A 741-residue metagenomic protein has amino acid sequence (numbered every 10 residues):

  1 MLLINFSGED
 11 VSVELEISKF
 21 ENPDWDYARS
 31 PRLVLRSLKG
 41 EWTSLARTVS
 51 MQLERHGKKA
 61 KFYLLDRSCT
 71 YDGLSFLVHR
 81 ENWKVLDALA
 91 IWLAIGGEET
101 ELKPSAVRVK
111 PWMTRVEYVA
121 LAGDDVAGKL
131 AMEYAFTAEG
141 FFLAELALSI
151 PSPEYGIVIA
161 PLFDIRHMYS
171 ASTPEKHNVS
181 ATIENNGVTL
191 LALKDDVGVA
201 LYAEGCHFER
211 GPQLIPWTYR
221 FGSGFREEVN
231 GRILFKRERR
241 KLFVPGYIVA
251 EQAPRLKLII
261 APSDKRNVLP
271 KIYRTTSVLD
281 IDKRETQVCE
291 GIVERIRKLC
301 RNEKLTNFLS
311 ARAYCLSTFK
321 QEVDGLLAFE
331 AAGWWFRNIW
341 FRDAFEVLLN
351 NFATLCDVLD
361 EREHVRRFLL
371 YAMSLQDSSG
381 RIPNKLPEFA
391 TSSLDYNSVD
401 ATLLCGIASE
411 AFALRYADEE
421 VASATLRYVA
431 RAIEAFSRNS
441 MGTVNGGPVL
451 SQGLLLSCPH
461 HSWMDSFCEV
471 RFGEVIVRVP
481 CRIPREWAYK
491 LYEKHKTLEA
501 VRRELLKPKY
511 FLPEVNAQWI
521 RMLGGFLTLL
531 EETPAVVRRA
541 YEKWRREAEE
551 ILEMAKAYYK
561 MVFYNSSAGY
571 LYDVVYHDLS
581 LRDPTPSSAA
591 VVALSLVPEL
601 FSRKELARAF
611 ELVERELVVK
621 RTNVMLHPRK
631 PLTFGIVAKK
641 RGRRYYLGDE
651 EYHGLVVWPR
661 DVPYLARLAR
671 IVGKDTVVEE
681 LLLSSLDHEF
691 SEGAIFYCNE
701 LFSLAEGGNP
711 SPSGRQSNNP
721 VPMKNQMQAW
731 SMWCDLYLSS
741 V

Functional and structural regions predicted by a protein language model:
M1-K298, R342-A344, L349, A353-D360 (+7 more regions): Terminal accessory carbohydrate-recognition/targeting modules of carbohydrate-active enzymes
G8-G73, F336-I339, P387-Y416, Y570-V613 (+1 more regions): C-terminal capping/lid segments that line or modulate ligand- or cofactor-binding pockets
V158-P161, K271-T275, E363-L369, E532 (+5 more regions): Composition- and surface-driven signal marking solvent-exposed, interaction-prone regions in large proteins
Y273-W334: An acidic-aromatic substrate-binding cleft motif
I292-Y314, L370-A372, Q376-S379, Y416-P513 (+5 more regions): Active-site acid/base region of carbohydrate-active enzymes
Q321-E330, S379-N397, S457-Y510, L579 (+2 more regions): Acidic/His metal-coordination segments adjacent to aromatic residues that form catalytic metal sites in metalloenzymes
R337-E474, L512-N516, I520, D583 (+4 more regions): Aromatic-rich carbohydrate-recognition surfaces in CAZymes
P383, S437, M441-L450, P508-L512 (+3 more regions): Catalytic cores of carbohydrate-active enzymes
